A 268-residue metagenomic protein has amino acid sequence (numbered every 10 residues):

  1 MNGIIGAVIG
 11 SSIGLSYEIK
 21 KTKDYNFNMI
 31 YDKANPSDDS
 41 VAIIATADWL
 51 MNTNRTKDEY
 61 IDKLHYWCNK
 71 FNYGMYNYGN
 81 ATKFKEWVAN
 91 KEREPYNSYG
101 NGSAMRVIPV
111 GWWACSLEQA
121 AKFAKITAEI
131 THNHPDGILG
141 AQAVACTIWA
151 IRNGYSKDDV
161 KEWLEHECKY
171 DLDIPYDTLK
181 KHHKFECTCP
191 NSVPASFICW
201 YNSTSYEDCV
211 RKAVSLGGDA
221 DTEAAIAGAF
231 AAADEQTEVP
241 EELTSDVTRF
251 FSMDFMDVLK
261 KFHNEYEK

Functional and structural regions predicted by a protein language model:
M1-K268: Structured, active/binding-site neighborhoods that engage oxygen-rich ligands
